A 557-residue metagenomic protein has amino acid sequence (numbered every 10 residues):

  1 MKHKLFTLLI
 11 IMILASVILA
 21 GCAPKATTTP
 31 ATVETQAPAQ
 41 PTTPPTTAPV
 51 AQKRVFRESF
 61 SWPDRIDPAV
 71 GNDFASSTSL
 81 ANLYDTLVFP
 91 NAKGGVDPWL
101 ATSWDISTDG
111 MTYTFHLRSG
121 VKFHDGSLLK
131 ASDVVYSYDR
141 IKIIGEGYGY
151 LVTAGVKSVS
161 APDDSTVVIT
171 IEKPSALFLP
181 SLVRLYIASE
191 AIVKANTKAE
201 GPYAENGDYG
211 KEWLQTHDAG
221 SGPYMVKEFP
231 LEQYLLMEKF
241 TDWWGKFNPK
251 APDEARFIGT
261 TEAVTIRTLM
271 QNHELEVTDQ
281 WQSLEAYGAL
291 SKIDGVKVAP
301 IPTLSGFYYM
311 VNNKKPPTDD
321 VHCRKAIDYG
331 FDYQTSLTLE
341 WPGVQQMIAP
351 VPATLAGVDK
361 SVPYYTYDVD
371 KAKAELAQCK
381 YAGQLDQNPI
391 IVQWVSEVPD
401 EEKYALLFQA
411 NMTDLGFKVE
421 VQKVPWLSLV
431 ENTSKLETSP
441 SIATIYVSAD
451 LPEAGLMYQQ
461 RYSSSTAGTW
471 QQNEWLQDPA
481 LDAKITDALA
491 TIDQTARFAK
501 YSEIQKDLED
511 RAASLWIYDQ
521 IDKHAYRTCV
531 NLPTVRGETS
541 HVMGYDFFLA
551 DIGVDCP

Functional and structural regions predicted by a protein language model:
K25, T29, E58, P230-Q233 (+6 more regions): Ligand/substrate-recognition segments at binding pockets and active sites
S59-T108, D139, A219-S221: N-terminal lobe/hinge region of extracytoplasmic solute-binding protein
N91-G95, Y186-F247, E254, D370: Gly/Pro-rich hinge or "lid" segments in bacterial periplasmic/extracellular proteins
T102-G147, P162, V168-T170, L269 (+1 more regions): Aromatic- and charge-enriched surface segment that lines or borders ligand/interaction sites
Y150-P202, P230: Surface-exposed binding/hinge segments that line and control ligand-binding clefts or catalytic entry sites
Y224, T318, Q345-C379, S396-Y404: Structural transition elements
P230-Y234, K239, G330-D359, D400-Q409 (+1 more regions): Detector for C-terminal structural segments
D242-G288, K418: Ligand-site clamp/hinge motif
